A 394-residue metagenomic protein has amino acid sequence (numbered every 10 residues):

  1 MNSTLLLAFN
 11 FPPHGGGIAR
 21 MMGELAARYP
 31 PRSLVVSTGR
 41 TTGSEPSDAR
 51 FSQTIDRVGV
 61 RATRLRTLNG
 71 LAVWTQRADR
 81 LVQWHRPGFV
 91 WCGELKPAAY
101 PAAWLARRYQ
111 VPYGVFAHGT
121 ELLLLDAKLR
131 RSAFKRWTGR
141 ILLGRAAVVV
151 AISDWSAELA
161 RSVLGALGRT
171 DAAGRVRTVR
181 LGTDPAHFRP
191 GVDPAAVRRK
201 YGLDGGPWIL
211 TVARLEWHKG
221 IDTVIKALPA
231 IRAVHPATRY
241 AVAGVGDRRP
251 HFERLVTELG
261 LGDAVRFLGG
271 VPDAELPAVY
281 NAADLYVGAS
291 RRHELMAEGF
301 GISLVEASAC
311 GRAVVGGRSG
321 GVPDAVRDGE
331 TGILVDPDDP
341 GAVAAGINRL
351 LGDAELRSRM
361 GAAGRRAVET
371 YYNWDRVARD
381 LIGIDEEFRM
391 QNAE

Functional and structural regions predicted by a protein language model:
M1-E45, Q53-D56: N-terminal subdomain of nucleotide-sugar transferases
V73, Y109-G114, L122-R145, G165-L167: Nucleotide-sugar donor phosphate/pyrophosphate-binding loop at the beta->alpha transition of glycosyltransferases
V150, L203-K219, I225-L228: Conserved donor-binding/catalytic core segment of Leloir-type glycosyltransferases
W155, G182: Carbohydrate-associated surface elements
P250-E275: Nucleotide-activated donor-binding/catalytic signature segment of Leloir-type glycosyltransferases, i.e., the conserved
A264-V265, N281-M296, R312: Acidic donor-binding loop of glycosyltransferase active sites
L304, A309-G316, V326: Short hydrophobic beta-strand element within catalytic cores of glycosyltransferases and related nucleotide-activated
R327-G329, I333-G341, N348-E355: Conserved acidic donor-binding segment of nucleotide-sugar-dependent glycosyltransferases
